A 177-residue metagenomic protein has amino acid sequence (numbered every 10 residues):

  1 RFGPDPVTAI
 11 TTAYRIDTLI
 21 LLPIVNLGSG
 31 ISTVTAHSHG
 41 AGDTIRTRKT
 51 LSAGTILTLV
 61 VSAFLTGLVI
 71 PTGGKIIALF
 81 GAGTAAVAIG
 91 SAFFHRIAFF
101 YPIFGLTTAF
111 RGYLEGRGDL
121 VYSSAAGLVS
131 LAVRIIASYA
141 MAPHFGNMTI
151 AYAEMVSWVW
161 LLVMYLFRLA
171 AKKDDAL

Functional and structural regions predicted by a protein language model:
R1-T18, T84-S91, D119, Y152: Interfacial/gating helices of multi-pass transporter permease domains
F2-G3, I31, T72-I76, A137: Hydrophobic/aromatic end-of-helix segments at the C-terminal termini of transmembrane alpha-helices
P6, L19, P23-V25, S29 (+4 more regions): Hydrophobic alpha-helical transmembrane segments of integral membrane proteins, especially multi-pass transporters
A9-G67, P71-G73, F104-G118, Y122-A126: Small-residue-rich hydrophobic transmembrane alpha-helices
V25-G28, I97-G116, Y122-R134, I150-L166: Short runs within selected transmembrane alpha-helices of multi-pass transporters and secretion channels
T35-F100, M141-L177: Short alpha-helical transmembrane segments in multi-pass integral membrane proteins
R134-A142: Hydrophobic alpha-helical transmembrane segments in multi-pass integral membrane proteins
